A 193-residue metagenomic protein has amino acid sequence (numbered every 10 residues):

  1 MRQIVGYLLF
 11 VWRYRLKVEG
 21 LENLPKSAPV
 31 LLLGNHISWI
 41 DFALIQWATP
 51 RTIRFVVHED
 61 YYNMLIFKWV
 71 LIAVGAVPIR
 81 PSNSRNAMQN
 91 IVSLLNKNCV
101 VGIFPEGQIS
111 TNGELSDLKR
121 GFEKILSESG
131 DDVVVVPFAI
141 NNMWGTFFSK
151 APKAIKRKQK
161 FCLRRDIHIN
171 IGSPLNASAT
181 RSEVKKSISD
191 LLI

Functional and structural regions predicted by a protein language model:
Y7-A28: A short, well-structured juxtamembrane/interface segment
W12, K26-N83: Catalytic core of membrane glycerolipid acyltransferases/transacylases, capturing the structured, soluble-facing
P29-L31, V100-F104, V134-V136: Residue-level preference for the first positions of well-ordered beta-strands
N35, H58, E106, F138-I140: Cofactor-binding loop segments of dinucleotide-utilizing enzymes, especially the Rossmann-like FAD- and NAD(P)+-binding
I45, V70, S93, K124-E128: Hydrophobic/aromatic ligand-binding patch that stacks against planar heteroaromatic rings of cofactors or nucleotides
A76-G102: Helix-adjacent hinge/juxtasegments
L94-I125: Catalytic-site beta-strand/loop segments enriched in glycine and acidic/polar residues
E114-A179: A cross-family acyltransferase "interaction/gating" segment
